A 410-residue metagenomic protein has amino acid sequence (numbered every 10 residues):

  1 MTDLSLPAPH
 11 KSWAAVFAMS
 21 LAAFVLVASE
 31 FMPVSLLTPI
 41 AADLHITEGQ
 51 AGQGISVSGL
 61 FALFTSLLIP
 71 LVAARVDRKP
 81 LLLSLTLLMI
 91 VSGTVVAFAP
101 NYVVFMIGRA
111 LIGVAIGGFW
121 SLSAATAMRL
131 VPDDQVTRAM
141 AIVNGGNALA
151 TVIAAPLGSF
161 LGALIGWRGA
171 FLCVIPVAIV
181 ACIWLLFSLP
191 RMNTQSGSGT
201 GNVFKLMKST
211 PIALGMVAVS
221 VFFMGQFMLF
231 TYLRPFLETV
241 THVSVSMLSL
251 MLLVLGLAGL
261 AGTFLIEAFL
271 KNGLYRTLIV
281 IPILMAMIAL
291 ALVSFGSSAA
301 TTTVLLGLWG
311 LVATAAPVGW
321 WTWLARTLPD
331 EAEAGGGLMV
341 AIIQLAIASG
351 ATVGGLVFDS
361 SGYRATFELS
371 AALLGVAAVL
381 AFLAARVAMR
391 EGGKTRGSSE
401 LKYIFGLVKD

Functional and structural regions predicted by a protein language model:
H45, D77, F98-V104, H242 (+1 more regions): Helix-breaking motifs and short loop linkers at transmembrane-helix boundaries and internal kinks in secondary membrane
F64-V103: Conserved MFS/SLC helix-loop-helix module at the cytosolic interface between two early adjacent transmembrane helices
T65-D77, G262-L274, F358: Helix-to-loop junctions at the C-terminal end of transmembrane segments in multipass secondary transporters
L81-T94, R276-A291, A371: Structural signature of the two symmetry-related core transmembrane helices
S92, V103-L111, A300-L308: Paired small-residue
Y102-V104, D133-D134, A141-F187: Helix-loop-helix hairpin linking two adjacent transmembrane segments in secondary transporters
G108-G146: Cytoplasmic helix-loop-helix junction between adjacent transmembrane helices in 12-TM secondary transporters
R276-G319: C-terminal transmembrane helical hairpin of 12-TM major facilitator-type secondary transporters
